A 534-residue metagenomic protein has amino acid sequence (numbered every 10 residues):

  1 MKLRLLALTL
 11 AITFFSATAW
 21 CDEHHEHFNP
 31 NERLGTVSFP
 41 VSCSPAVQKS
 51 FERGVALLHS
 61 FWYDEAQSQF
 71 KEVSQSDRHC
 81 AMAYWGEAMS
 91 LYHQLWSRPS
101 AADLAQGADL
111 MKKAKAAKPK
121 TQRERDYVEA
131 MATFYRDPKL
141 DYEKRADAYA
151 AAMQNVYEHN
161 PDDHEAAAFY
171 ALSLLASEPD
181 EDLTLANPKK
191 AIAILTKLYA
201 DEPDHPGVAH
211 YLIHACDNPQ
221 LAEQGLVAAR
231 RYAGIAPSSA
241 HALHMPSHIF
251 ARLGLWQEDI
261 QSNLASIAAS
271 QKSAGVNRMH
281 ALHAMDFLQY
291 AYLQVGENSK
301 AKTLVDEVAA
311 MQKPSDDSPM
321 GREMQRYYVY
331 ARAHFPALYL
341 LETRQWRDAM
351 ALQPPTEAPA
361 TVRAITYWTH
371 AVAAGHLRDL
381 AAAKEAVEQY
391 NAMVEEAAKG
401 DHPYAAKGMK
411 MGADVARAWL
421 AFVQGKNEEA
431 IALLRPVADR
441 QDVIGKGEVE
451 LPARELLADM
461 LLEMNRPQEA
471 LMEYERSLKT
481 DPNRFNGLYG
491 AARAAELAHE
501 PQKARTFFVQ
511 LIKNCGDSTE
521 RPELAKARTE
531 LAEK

Functional and structural regions predicted by a protein language model:
S44-P45, R78, W85, K120-T121 (+12 more regions): Residue signature of alpha-solenoid helical repeat architecture, marking inter-repeat boundaries and helix-start
S50, Y84, L91, D126 (+13 more regions): TPR repeat positional signature
S74-S76, Y157-H159, Y199-D201, R230-S238 (+7 more regions): Solenoid-like repeat scaffolds
A81, A88, Y92, S100-P119 (+6 more regions): TPR/TPR-like (Sel1-like) alpha-helical repeat modules
